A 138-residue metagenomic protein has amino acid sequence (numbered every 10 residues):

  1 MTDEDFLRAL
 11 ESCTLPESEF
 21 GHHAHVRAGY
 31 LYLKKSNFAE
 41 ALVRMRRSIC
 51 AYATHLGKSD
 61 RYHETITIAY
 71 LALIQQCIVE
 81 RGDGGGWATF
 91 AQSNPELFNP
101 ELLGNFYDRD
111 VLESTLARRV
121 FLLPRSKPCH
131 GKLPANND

Functional and structural regions predicted by a protein language model:
M1-L15: Intrinsically disordered, low-complexity serine/threonine- and proline-rich regulatory segments
C13-D83, W87: Conserved, aromatic- and glycine-enriched, well-ordered alpha/beta core segments that occur as contiguous structural
H63-D138: A charged, amphipathic interaction segment
